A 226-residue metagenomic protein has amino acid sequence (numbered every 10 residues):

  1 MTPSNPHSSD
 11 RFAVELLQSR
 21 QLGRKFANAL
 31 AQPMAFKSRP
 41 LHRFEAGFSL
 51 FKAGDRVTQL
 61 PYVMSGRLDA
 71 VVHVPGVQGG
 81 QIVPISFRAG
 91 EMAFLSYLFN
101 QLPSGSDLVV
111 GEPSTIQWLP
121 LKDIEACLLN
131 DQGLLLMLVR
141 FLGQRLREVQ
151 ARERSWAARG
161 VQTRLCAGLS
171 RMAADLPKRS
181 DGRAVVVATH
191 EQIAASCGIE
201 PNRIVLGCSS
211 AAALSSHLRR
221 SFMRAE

Functional and structural regions predicted by a protein language model:
M1-F48, R88-A93, Y97-N100: Cyclic nucleotide-binding regulatory module and flanking cytosolic helices
A31, V83-G143, R147: Cyclic-nucleotide recognition modules
F48-E112: Cyclic nucleotide-binding regulatory domains
A70, L146-V149, M172: Hydrophobic recognition helices of helix-based DNA-binding modules
R152-D175: Short alpha-helical segments that sit at the start of domains
M172-E226: Phosphate-/nucleic-acid-contacting segments
